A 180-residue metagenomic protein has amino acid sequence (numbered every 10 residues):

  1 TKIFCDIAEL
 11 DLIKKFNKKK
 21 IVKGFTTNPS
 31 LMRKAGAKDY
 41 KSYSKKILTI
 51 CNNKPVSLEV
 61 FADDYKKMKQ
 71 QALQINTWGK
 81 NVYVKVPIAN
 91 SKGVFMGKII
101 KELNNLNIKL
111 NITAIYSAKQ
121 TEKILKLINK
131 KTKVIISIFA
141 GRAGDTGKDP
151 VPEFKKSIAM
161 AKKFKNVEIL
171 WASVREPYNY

Functional and structural regions predicted by a protein language model:
T1, I7-K14, K19-V22, T26-E102 (+3 more regions): Active-site beta->alpha loop and helix N-cap motifs at the rims of alpha/beta catalytic domains
T1-D6, V151, R175-Y180: Proteins with a high burden of low-complexity, intrinsically disordered sequence enriched in S/T/G/P/A and R, requiring
D11-K19, K67-Q71, S117-N129, R175-Y180: Catalytic cores of alpha/beta
P55, G79, V94-E168, Y178-N179: Conserved anion-binding
W171: Polyanion-binding loop/helix "lid" in catalytic or ligand-binding cores
